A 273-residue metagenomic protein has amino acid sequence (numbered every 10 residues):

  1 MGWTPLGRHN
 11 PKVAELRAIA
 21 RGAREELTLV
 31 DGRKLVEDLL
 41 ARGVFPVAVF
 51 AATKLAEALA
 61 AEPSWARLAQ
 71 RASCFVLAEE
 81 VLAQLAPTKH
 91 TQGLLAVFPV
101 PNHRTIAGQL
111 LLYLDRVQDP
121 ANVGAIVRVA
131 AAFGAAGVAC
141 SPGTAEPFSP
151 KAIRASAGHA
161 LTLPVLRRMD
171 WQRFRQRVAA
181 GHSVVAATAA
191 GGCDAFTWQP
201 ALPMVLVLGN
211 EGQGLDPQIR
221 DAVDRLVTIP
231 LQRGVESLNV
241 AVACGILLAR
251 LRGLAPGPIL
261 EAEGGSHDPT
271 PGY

Functional and structural regions predicted by a protein language model:
M1-A60, T144-A145, Y273: Boundary-proximal intrinsically disordered activation/regulatory segments immediately upstream of a helical core
G2-G7, S73-A78, L163-R173: Short acidic-hydrophobic, aromatic-tinged amphipathic segments that line or gate anion-handling sites
G32, Q118-I126, E236-A241: Amphipathic alpha-helical repeat scaffolds
A41, V97-G191: RNA substrate-binding interface of SAM-dependent RNA methyltransferases
A58-R71, Q218-I219: Short, aromatic/basic amphipathic alpha-helical patches
W65-V97: Glycine/small-residue-rich loop that forms an oxyanion/phosphate-binding "nest" at active or ligand-binding sites
A96, V129-F133, T144-A160, P217-D268 (+1 more regions): Structured adenosyl-cofactor binding patch, chiefly the S-adenosyl-L-methionine
V185-V235, N239: Active-site/ligand-binding-proximal alpha/beta "capping" segment
